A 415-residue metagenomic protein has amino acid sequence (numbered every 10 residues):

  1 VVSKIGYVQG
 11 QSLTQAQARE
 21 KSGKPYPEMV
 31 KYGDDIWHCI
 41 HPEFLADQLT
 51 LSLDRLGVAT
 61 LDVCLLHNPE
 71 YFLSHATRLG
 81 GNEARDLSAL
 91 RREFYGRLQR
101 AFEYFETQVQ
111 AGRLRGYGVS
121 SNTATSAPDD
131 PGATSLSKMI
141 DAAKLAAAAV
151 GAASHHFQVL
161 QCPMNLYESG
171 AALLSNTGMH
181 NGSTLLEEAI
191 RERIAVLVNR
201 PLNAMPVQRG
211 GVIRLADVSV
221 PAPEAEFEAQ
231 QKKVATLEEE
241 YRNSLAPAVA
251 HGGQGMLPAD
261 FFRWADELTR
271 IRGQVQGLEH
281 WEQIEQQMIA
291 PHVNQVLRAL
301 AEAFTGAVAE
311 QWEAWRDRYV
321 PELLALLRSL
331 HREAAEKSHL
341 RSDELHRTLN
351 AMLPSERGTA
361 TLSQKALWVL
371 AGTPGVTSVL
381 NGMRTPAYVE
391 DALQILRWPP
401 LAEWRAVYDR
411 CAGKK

Functional and structural regions predicted by a protein language model:
V1-G10: A short, structured active-site edge motif that brings together acidic residues
Q11-L45: Active-site-adjacent "subsite" loops/lids of carbohydrate-active enzymes
W37-V63: An active-site-proximal structural segment forming one wall of the substrate-binding cleft that immediately precedes
T50, P69-K415: Beta/alpha (TIM)-barrel catalytic core signal, keyed to glycine-rich beta->alpha loops juxtaposed to Asp/Glu that bind
L66: Surface-exposed loop and adjacent secondary-structure segments within mature catalytic domains
